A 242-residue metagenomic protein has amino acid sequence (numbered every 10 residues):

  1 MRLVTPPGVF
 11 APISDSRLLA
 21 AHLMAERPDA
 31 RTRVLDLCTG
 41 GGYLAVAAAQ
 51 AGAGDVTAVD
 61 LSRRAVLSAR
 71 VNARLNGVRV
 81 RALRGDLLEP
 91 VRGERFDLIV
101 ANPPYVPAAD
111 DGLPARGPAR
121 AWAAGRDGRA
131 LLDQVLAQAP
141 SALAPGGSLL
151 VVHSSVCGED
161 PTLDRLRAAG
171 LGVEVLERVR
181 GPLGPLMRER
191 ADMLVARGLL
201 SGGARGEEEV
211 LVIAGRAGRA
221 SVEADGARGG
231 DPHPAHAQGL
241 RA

Functional and structural regions predicted by a protein language model:
M1-F10, G202: Non-catalytic substrate-recognition/targeting regions of SAM-dependent transferases
L3, V80-A82, V173: Generic structural signal for residues in well-ordered beta-strands
S14-G112, Q134: Conserved SAM/SAH cofactor-binding pocket of Class I
V59, G125, V152: Active-site-adjacent beta-strand anchor residues
P103-L131: Mobile active-site "lid"/loop adjacent to the S-adenosyl-L-methionine
R129-M187: Conserved Class I SAM-dependent methyltransferase catalytic core
L163, A169-A220: Class I S-adenosyl-L-methionine
V212-A242: C-terminal lobe and adjacent flexible extensions of AdoMet/dcAdoMet transferase-like proteins
